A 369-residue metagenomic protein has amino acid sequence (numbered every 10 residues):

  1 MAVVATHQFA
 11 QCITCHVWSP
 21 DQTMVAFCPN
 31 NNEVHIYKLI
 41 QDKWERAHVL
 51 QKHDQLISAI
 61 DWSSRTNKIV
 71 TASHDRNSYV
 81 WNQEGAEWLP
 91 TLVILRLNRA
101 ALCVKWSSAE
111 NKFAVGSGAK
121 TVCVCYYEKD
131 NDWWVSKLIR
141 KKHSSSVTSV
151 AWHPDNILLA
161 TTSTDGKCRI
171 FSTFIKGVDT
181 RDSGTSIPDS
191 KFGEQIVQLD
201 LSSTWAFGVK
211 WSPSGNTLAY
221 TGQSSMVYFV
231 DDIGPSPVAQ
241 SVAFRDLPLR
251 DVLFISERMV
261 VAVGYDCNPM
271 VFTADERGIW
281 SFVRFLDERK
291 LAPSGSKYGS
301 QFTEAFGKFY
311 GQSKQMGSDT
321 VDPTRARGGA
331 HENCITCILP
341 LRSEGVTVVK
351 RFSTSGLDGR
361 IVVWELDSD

Functional and structural regions predicted by a protein language model:
M1-P20, M24-C28: N-terminal alpha-helical scaffolding segments that mark the starts of alpha-solenoid/helical-repeat architectures
M1-V4, N31-H48, N77-A101, A109-K112 (+7 more regions): Per-blade loop-tip surfaces of WD-repeat and WD-like beta-propellers in eukaryotic adaptors/scaffolds
A10-W18, Q55-W62, N98-W106, S144-W152 (+3 more regions): Canonical WD40 repeat/beta-propeller blade segments in eukaryotic WD-repeat proteins
Q22-A26, T66-V70, Y79-V80, P90 (+8 more regions): Structural hallmark of WD40 beta-propellers
C28-N31, A72-D75, V115-A119, T162-D165 (+3 more regions): Conserved strand-to-loop turn within each blade of WD40 beta-propeller repeats
E45-W62, T66: Blade-loop segments of beta-propeller domains
Q51-D54, D132-I157, L201-V252, I361-E365: Internal alpha-helical scaffold/solenoid segments in large eukaryotic proteins
K176-D200, T204, Q240-S241, R245-D369: Terminal intrinsically disordered, low-complexity extensions flanking WD-repeat/beta-propeller proteins
